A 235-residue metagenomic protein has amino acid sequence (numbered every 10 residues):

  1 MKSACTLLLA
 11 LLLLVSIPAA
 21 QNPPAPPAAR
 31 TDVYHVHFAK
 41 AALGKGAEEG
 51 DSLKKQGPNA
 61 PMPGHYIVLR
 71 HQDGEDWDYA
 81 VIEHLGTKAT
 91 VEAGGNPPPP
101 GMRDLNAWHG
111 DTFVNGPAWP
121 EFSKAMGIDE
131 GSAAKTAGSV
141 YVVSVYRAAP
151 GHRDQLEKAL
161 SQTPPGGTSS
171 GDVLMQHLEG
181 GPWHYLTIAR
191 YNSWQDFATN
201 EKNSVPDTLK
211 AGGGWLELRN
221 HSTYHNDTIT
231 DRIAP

Functional and structural regions predicted by a protein language model:
M1-K2: N-terminal secretory signal peptides that target proteins for export/translocation
C5-S16: Bacterial N-terminal signal peptides
A20-P235: Short S/T/G/P-rich N-terminal loop/turn motif that feeds into the first structured element of a domain
